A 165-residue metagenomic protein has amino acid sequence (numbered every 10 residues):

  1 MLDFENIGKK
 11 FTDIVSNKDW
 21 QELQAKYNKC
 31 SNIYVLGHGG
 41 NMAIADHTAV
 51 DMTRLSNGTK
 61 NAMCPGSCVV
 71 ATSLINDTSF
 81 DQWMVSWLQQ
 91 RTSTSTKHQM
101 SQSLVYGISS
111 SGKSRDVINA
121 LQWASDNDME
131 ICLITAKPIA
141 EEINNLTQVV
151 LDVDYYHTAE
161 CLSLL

Functional and structural regions predicted by a protein language model:
M1-D13: Helix-enriched interaction subdomains in cytosolic or periplasmic regions, typified by TIR/SEFIR signaling/NADase cores
D3, N28, H98-S101: A short alpha-helix capping/helix-coil boundary motif
F4, W20-L23, A45: Hydrophobic packing residues in well-ordered alpha-helices of helical domains and bundles
K10-C30: A short, well-structured juxtamembrane/interface segment
I33, H38-L165: Glycine-rich phosphate-binding loops that contact phosphosugars or nucleotide phosphates
